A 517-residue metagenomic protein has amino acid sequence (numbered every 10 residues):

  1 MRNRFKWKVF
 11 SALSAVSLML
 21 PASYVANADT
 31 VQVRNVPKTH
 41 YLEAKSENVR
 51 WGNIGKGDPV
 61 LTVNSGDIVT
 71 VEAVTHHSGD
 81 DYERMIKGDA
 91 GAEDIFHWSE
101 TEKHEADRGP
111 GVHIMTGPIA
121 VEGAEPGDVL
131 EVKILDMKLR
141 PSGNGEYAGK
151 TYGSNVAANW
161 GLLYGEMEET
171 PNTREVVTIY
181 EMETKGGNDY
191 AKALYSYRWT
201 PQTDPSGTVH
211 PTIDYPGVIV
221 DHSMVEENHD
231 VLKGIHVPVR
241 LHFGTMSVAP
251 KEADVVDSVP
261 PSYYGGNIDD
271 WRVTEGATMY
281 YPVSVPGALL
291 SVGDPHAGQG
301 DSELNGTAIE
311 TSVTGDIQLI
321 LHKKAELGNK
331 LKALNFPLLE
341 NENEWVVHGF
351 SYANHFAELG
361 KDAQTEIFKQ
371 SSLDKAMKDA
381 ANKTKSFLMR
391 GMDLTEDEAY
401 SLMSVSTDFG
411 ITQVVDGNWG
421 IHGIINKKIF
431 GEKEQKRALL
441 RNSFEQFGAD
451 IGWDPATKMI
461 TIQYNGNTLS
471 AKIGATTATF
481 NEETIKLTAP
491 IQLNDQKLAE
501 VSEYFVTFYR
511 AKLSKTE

Functional and structural regions predicted by a protein language model:
M1-A12: Bacterial Sec-dependent N-terminal signal peptides
S11-P21: Bacterial N-terminal signal peptides
L20-T30: Sec-dependent signal peptide cleavage junction
V31-R108: N-terminal, Lys/Arg-enriched amphipathic/low-complexity engagement segments that precede the first folded domain
V74-G88, M137-Y152, G287-A297, T412-V415: Short, Lys/Arg- and Gly-enriched loop/turn segments at beta-strand edges
H113-I114, D136-T274: Intrinsically disordered, low-complexity linker/loop segments enriched in Gly/Pro and charged/polar residues
K233-S371: Conserved mixed alpha/beta catalytic, RNA-binding, or beta-rich assembly cores of soluble enzyme, regulatory
E434-E517: Primary recognition of N-terminal secretory signal peptides and signal-anchoring hydrophobic helices
